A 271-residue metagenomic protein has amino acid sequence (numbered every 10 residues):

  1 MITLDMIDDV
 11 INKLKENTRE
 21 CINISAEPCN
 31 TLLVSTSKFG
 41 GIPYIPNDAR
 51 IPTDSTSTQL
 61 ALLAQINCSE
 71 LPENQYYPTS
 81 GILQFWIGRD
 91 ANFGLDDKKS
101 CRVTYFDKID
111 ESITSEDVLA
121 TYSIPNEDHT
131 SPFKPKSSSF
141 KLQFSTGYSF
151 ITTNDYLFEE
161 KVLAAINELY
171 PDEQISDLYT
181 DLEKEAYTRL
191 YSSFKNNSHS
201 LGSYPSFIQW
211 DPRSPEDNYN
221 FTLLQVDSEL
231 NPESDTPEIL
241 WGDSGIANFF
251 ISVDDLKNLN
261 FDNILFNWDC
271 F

Functional and structural regions predicted by a protein language model:
M1-F271: Preference for intrinsically disordered or flexible, low-complexity segments and adjacent hinge/connector residues
